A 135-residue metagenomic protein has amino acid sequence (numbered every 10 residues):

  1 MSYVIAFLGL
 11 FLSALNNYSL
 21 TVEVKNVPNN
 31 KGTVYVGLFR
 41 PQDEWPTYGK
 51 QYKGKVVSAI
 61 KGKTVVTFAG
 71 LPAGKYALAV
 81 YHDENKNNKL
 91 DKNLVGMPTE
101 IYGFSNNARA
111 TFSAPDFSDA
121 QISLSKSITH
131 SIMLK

Functional and structural regions predicted by a protein language model:
M1-S19: Bacterial Sec-dependent N-terminal signal peptides
L20-N26, I132: A short, amphipathic beta-strand motif
N29-L38, E44-P46: Short, ordered, surface-exposed loop/turn motifs in non-cytosolic proteins
V57-G62, L124: Short proline/glycine- and polar residue-rich coil/turn motifs
G62, T67, L71-K75: A glycine-anchored, Pro-Gly-centered beta-turn/N-cap motif
Y76-V80: A short tyrosine-centered beta-strand micro-motif
N85-D91: Acidic, glycine-anchored loop motifs typical of Ca2+
E100-K135: Extracellular beta-sheet/turn segments enriched in Thr/Pro/Gly and aliphatic residues
